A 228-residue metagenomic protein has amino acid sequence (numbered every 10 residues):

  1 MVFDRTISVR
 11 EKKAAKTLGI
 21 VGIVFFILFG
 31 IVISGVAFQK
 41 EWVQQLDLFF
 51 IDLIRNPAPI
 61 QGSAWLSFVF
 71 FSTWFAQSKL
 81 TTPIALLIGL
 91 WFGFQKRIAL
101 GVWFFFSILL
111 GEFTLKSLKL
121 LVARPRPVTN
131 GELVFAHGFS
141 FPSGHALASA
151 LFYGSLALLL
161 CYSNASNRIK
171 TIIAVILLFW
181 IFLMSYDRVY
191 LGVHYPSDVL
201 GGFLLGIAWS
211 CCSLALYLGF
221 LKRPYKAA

Functional and structural regions predicted by a protein language model:
M1-K79, L120-V122, R126-V128, E132-L133: N-terminal transmembrane-helix/juxtamembrane module of multi-pass inner/ER membrane proteins
F3-V9, V128-A228: Membrane-embedded catalytic cores of phosphoryl/pyrophosphoryl-handling enzymes
V9-K12, G62-F70, F92, K96 (+4 more regions): Membrane-helix interfacial "entry" motifs
L18-G22, A99-S107, I169-I176, G201: Alpha-helical transmembrane segments of integral membrane proteins
I27, F104, I108-E112, F203 (+1 more regions): Alpha-helical transmembrane spans of integral membrane proteins, capturing the lipid-embedded, hydrophobic core of TM
G30-V36, F113-K116, L120, L158 (+2 more regions): Short hydrophobic alpha-helical membrane-anchoring segments
L48-I51, I84-A85, G89-N167: Membrane-interface loops
Q77-P83, L177: Short hydrophobic alpha-helical membrane-embedded segments
